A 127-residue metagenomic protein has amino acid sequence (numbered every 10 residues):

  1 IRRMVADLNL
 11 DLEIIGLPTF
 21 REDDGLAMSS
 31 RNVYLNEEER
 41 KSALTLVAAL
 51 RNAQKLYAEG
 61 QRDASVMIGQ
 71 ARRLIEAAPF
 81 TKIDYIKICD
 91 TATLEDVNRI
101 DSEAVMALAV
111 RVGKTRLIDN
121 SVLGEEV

Functional and structural regions predicted by a protein language model:
I1-I118, L123, V127: Active-site cores that bind ATP or allylic diphosphates and position pyrophosphate for catalysis
